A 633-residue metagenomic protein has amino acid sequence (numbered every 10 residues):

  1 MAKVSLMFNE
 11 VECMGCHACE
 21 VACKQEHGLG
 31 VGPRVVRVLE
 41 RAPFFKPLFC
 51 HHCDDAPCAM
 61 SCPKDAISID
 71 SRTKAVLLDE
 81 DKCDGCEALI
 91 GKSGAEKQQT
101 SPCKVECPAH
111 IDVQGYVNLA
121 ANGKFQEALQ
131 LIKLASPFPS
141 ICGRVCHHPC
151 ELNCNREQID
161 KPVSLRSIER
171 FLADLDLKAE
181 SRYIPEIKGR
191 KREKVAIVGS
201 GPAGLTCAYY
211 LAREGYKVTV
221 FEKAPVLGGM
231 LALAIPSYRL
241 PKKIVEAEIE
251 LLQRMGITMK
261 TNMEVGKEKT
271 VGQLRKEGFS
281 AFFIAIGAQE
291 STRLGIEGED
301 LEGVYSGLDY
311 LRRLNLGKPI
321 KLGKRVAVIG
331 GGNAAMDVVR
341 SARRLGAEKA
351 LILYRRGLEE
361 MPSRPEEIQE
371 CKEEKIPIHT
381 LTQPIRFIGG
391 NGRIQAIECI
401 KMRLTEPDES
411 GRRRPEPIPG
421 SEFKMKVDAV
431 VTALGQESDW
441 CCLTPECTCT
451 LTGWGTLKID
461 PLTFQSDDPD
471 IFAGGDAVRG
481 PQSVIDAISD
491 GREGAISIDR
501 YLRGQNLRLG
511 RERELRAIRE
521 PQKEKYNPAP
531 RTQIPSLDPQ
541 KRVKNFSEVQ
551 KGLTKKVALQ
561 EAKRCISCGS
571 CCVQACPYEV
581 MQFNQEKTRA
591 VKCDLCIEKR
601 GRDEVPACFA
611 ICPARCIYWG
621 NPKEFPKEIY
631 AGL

Functional and structural regions predicted by a protein language model:
A18-V38, D55-N122, G143-L172, T219 (+4 more regions): Iron-sulfur cluster-binding cysteine motifs and their immediate structural context in ferredoxin-like electron-transfer
A120, E127, G189, K194-V198 (+5 more regions): Feature captures the FAD/FMN-dependent oxidoreductase FAD-binding
F171-G189, A247-K267, S291-L345, T452-D467: Glycine-rich dinucleotide-binding loop and its adjacent helix/turn
E193-T219, A335-R343: N-terminal Rossmann-like FAD-binding beta1-loop-alpha1 element of flavoenzymes
K217-V220, A224-K260, R312-L314, V339-R386 (+1 more regions): Rossmann-like dinucleotide-binding cores of NAD(P)H-dependent redox enzymes
D300-K324, P407-P481, E520-K523: FAD-site-proximal beta/loop scaffold in flavoenzymes
V338, G474-G504: A conserved FAD-binding loop/helix module that cradles the flavin
Q369, K375, T382-R393, R403-T405 (+1 more regions): Mid-to-C-terminal Rossmann-like scaffold of FAD/NAD(P)H-dependent oxidoreductases
